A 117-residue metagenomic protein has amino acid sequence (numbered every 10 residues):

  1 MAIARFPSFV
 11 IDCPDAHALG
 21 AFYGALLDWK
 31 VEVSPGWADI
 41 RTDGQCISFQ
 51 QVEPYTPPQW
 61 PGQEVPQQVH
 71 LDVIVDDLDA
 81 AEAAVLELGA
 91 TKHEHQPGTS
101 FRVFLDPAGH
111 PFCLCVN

Functional and structural regions predicted by a protein language model:
M1, A38-D39, W60-Q63: Short secondary-structure boundary/capping segments
M1, I11, H70-V73: Pocket-edge positions in alpha/beta enzyme catalytic cores
I3, P7-S48, V52-E53, A80-A83 (+1 more regions): Core segments of cupin and vicinal oxygen chelate
P54-W60: A short, acidic/glycine-rich surface segment
Q63-L86: Mid-chain, well-packed structural core segment of small domains
D106: Short, acidic, Ser/Thr-enriched surface-loop or helix-capping motifs
L114-N117: Short hydrophobic/aromatic patches at helix-to-coil boundaries
